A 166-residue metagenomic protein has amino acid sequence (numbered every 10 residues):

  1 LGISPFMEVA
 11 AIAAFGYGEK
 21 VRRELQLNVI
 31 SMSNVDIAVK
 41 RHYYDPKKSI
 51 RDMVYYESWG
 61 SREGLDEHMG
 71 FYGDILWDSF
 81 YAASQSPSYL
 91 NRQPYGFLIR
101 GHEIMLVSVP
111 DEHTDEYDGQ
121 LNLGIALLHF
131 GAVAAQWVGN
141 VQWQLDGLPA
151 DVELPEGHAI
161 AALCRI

Functional and structural regions predicted by a protein language model:
L1-I166: Acidic, surface-exposed loops and disordered segments
